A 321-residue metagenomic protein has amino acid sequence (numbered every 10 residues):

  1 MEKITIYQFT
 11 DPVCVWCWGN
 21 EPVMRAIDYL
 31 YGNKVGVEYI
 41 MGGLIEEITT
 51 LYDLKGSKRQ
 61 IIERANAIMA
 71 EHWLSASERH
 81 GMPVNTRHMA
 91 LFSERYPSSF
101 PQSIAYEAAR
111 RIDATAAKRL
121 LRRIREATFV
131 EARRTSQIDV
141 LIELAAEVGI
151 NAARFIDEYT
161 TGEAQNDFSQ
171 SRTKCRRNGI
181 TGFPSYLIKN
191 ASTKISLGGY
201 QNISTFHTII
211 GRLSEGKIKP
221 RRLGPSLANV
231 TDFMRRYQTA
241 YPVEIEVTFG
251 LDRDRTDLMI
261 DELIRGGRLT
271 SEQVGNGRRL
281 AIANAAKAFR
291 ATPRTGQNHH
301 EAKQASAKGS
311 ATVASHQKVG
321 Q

Functional and structural regions predicted by a protein language model:
M1, F100, I180-T181: A generic fold-level signal
M1-Y7: Extreme N-terminal starter segment of soluble prokaryotic enzymes
I4, V35-V37, P184: Residue-level recognition of the N-termini of beta-strands and the immediately preceding loop/turn
Q8, V13, E21-Y29, R123-Q321: C-terminal cap of thioredoxin/glutaredoxin-like
W16: Short, cysteine/histidine-rich loop/knuckle motifs that typically chelate Zn2+
P22-A132, P242: Structural alpha/beta surface segment adjacent to cysteine/selenocysteine redox centers across thiol/disulfide enzymes
